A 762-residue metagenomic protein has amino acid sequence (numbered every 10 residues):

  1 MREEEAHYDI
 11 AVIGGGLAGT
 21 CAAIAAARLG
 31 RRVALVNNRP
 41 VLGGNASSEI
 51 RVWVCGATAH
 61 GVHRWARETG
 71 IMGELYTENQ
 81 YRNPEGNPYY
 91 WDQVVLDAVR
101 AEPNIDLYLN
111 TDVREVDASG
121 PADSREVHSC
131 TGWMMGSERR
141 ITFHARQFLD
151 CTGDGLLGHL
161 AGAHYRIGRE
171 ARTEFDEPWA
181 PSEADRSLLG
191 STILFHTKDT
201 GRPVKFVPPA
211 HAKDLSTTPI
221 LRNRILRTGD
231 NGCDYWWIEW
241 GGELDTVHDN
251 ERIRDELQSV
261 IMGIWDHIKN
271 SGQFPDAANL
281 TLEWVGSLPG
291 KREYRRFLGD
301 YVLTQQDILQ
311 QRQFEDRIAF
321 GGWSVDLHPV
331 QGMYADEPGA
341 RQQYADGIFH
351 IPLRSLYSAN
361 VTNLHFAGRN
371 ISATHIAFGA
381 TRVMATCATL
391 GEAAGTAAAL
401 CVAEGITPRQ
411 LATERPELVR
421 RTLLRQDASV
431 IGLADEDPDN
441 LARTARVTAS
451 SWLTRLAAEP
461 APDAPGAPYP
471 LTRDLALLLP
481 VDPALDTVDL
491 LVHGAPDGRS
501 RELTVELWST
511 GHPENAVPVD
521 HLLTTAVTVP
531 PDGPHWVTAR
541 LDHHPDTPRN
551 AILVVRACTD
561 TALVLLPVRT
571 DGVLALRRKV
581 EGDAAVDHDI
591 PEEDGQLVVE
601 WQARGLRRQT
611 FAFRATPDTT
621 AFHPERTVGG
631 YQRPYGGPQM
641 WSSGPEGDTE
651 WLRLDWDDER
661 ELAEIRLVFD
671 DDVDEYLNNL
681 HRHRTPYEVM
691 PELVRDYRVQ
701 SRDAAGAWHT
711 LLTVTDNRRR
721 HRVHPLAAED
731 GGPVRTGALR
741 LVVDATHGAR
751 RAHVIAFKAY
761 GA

Functional and structural regions predicted by a protein language model:
E4-G16: Beta1/beta-strand and adjacent pyrophosphate-binding region of the FAD-binding site in flavoprotein oxidoreductases
G19: N-terminal Rossmann-fold NAD(P) dinucleotide-binding loop
A25, R31-R32, V36-P121, R125 (+3 more regions): Conserved N-terminal/central alpha/beta ligand/cofactor-binding core
N45, P121-S129, M135-L479, A484 (+4 more regions): Flavin (FAD/FMN)-binding glycine-rich loop and adjacent Rossmann-like elements that form
D474-L478, D482-N515, R569-G572, R633-T710 (+1 more regions): Aromatic, loop-rich ligand-recognition surfaces of beta-strand-rich domains
P518-L541, W708-A728: Extracellular carbohydrate recognition and processing domains and analogous Trp-centered ligand-binding platforms
D542-D560, G731-V743: Noncatalytic modules at the cell exterior or secretory-pathway interfaces, chiefly beta-strand-rich lectin/adhesion
R556-Q632, G748-A762: Short, surface-exposed beta-strand/loop patches at domain edges that form aromatic-rich interfacial subsites
